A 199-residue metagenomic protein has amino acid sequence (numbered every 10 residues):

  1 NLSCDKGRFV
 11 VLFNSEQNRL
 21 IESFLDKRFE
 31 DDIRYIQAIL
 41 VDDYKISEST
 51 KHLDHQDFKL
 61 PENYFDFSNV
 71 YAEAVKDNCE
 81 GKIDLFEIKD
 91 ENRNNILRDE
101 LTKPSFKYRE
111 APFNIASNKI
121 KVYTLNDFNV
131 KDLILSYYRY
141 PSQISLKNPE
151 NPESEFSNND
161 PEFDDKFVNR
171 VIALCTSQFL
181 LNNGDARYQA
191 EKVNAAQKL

Functional and structural regions predicted by a protein language model:
N1-L199: Glycine-enriched, solvent-exposed interface loops adjoining structured elements
